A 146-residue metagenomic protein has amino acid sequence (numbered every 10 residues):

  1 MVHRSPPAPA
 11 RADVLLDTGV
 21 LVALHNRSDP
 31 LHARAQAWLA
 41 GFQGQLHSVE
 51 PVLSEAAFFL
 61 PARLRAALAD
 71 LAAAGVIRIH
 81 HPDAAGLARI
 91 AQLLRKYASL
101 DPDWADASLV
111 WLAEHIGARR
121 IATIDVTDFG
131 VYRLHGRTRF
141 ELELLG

Functional and structural regions predicted by a protein language model:
M1-P9, E114-G146: Acidic, PIN/NYN-like endoribonuclease modules and their adjacent C-terminal/linker elements
M1-S48, F59-D70, R139: Short, well-structured N-terminal submotif of metal-dependent ribonuclease cores
H3, I79-I124: Active-site neighborhoods of divalent-metal-dependent phosphate/nucleic-acid chemistry enzymes
G19-V20, P51, A85, T127: Alpha-helix/helix-capping structural signal
H32-A40, A66-V76, I121-R133: Short alpha-helical "patches" and their helix-cap loops
L71-A74, R78-D83, A91, Y97-S99 (+1 more regions): Short acidic, glycine/proline-enriched helix-loop-strand junctions
